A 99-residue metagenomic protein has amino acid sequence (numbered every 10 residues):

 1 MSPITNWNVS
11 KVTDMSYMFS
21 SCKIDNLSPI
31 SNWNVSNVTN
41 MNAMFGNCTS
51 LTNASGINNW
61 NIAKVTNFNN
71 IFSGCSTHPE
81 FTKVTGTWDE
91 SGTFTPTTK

Functional and structural regions predicted by a protein language model:
M1-K99: Negatively charged
